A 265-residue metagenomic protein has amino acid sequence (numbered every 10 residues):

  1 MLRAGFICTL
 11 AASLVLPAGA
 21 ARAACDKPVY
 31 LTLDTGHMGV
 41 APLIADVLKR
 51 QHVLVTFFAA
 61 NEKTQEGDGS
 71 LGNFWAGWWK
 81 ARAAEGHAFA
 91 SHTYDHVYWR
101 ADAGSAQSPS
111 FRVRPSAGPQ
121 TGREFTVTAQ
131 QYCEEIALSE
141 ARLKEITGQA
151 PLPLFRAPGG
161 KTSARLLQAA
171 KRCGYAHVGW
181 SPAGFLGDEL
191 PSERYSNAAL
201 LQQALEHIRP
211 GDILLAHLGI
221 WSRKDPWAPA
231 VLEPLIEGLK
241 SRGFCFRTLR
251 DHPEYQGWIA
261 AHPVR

Functional and structural regions predicted by a protein language model:
G5-P17: Bacterial N-terminal signal peptides
R22-V127, E135-P153, W227: Active-site beta->alpha N-cap acidic-glycine motif
A24, V55, Q65, K224-R265: C-terminal domain-boundary segment and adjacent tail
L33-G36, F58-E62, H92-H96, A157-G160 (+3 more regions): Active-site-proximal beta-strand/loop segments in catalytic clefts of secreted hydrolases
P42, D46, K80, Q130 (+7 more regions): Solvent-exposed, polar/charged alpha-helical surfaces in well-ordered, non-transmembrane soluble domains, broadly
I146-A170: Basic- and aromatic-lined ligand-binding clefts that recognize polyanionic substrates
K161, L166-H207, G243-Y255: His/Asp/Glu-enriched short active-site or ligand-binding loop at hydrolase and phosphoryl-transfer sites
